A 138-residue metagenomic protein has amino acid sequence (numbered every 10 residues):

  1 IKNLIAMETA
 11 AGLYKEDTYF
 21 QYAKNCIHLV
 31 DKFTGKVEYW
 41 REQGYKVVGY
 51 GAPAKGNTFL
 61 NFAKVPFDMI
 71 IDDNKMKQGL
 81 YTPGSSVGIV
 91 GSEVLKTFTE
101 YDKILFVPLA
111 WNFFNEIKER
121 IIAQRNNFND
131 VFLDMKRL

Functional and structural regions predicted by a protein language model:
I1-L29: Flexible, glycine-/basic-rich loop-and-beta segments that form/coincide with the SAM-dependent methyltransferase
A23-Q43: A short, well-structured juxtamembrane/interface segment
V37-W40, G44-F59: Glycine-rich adenosine-cofactor-binding loop
P53-N57, K75-K77, W111-F114, L138: Short, solvent-exposed loop/turn segments at secondary-structure junctions
T58-I70: Substrate-recognition/cap helix-loop segment adjacent to the acidic, metal-dependent catalytic center of Asp-based
M69-T82, D130-L138: Short, flexible loop segments at boundaries between secondary-structure elements
S85-L138: Phosphate-bearing ligand-interacting subdomains that bind or position ATP/ADP/UDP/GDP/NAD(P) or nucleotide-linked
